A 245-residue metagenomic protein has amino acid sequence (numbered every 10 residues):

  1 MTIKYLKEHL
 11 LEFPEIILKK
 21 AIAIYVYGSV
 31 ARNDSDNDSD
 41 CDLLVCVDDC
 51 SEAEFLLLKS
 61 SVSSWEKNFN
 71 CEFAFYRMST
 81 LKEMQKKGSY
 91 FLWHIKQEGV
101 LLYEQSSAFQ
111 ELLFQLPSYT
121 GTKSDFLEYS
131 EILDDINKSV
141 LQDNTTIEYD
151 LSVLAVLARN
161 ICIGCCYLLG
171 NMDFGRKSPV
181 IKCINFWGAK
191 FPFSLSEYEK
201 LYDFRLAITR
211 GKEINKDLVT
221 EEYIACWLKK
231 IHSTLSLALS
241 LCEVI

Functional and structural regions predicted by a protein language model:
M1-I16, K20, A31-N37, E52-I245: Catalytic core of pol beta-like nucleotidyltransferases
A23-V26: Hydrophobic/anchoring residues in structured secondary elements
L44-D48: Short hydrophobic/aromatic beta-strand micro-patches that form the beta-sheet surface supporting nucleotide- or nucleic
